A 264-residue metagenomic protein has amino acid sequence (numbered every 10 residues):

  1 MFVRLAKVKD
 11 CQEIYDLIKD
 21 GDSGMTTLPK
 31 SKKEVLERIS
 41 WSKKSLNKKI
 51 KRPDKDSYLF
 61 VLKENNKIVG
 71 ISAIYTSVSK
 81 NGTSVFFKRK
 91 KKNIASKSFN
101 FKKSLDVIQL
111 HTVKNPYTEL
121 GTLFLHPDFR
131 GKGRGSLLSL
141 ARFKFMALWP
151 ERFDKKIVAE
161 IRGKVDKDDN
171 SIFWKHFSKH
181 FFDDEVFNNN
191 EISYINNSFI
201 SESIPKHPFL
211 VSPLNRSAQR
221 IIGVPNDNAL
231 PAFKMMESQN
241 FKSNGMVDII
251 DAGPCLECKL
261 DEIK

Functional and structural regions predicted by a protein language model:
F2-I14, T27: A short beta-loop-alpha structural element at the N-terminal edge of CoA-dependent acyl/N-acetyltransferase catalytic
D16-K32, S42-I50: Helix-loop element at the rim of GNAT/NAT acetyltransferase active sites that forms part of the acceptor-substrate
L59-V61, K67-T76, E119: Conserved beta-strand in the GNAT
T76-T122, F181-Y194: Conserved acyl-donor/pantetheine-binding loop and adjacent beta-alpha core of acyl/acetyltransferases and related
V113-L123, M146-R162, I172, Q219-G223: Conserved GNAT acetyl-CoA-binding A-motif
L125, G131-M146: Conserved acetyl-CoA-binding loop-helix of GNAT-fold acetyltransferases
L138-A141, L148-I192: Glycine- and acidic-residue-rich phosphate-binding/metal-coordinating active-site segment common to enzymes that handle
F181-K264: Long, charge-rich C-terminal accessory regions
